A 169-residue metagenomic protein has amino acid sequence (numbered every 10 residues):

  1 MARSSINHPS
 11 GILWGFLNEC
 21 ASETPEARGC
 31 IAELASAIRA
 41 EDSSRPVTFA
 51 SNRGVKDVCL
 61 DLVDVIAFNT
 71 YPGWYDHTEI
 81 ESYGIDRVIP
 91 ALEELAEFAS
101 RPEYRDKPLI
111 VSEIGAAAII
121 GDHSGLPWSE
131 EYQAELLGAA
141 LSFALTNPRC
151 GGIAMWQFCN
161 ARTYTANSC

Functional and structural regions predicted by a protein language model:
M1-P25, G151: Active-site groove signature of glycoside hydrolases
I12-W14, S36-R39, T48, K56-C169: Substrate-binding clefts and catalytic carboxylate motifs of secreted carbohydrate-active enzymes
S22-E26, G54, W128: Alpha-helix capping and helix-loop boundary segments enriched in small/acidic/polar residues
E26-C30, I80: Residues at alpha-helix caps and immediate loop-helix transition turns in enzyme cores, especially N- and C-cap
G29-A32, A37: Active-site/ligand-binding-proximal alpha/beta "capping" segment
R45-S51: Short, hydrophobic beta-strand segments that form beta-sheet elements in well-ordered domains
